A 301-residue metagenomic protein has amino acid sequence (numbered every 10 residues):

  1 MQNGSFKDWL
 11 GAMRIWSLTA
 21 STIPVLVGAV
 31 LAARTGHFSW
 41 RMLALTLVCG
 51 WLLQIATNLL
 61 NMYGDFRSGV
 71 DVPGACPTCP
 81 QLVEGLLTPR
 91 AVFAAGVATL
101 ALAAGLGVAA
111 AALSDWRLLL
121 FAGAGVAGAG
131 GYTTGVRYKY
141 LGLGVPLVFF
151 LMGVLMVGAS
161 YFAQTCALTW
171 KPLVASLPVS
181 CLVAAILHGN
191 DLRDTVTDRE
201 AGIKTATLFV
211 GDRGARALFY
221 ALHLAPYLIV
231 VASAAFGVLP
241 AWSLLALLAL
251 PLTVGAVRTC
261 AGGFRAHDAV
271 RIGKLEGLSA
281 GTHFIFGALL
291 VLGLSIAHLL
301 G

Functional and structural regions predicted by a protein language model:
M1-R41, L45, V136, Y140-V145: Topogenic membrane-insertion module of multi-pass membrane proteins
T19, I23-G28, P146-Y161, V179 (+2 more regions): Small-residue-rich segments of transmembrane alpha-helices in multi-pass membrane proteins, especially helix faces
T35-Y63, L119-G130, T169-G189: Membrane-embedded alpha-helical segments that form the functional core of polytopic membrane enzymes, especially those
L52-C76, A184-T207: Acidic (Asp/Glu-rich) catalytic motifs at the cytosolic membrane interface
P73-L113, A206-L239, A280-F286: Multi-pass membrane catalytic core of lipid/isoprenoid biosynthesis enzymes
P80-A167: Intramembrane alpha-helical segments
V148-T195, R199-A201, R213-R216: Functional transmembrane core segments of multi-pass inner-membrane proteins
A235-L300: Extended hydrophobic alpha-helices typical of membrane-associated regions
